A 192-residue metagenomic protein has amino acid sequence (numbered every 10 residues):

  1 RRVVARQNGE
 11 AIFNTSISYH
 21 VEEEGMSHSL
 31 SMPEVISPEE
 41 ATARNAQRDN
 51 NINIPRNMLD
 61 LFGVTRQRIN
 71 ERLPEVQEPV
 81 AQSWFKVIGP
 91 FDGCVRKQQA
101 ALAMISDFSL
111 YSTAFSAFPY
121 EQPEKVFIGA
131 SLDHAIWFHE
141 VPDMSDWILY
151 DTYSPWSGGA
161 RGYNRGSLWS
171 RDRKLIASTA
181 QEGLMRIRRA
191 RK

Functional and structural regions predicted by a protein language model:
R1-K192: Terminal targeting signals and extreme-terminal segments of soluble enzymes
